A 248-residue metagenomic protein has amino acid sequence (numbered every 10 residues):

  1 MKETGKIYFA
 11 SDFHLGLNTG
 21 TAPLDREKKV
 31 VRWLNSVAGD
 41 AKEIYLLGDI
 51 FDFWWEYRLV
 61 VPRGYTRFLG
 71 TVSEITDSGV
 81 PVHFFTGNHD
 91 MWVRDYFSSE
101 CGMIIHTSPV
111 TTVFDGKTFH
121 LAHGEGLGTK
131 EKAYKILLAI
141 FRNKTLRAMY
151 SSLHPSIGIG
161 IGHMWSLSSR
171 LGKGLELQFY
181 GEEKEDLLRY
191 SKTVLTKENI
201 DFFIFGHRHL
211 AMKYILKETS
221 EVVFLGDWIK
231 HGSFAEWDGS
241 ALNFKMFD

Functional and structural regions predicted by a protein language model:
K2-K6, A10, L15-F114: Core catalytic region of metal-dependent phosphoesterases/phosphodiesterases, especially metallo-beta-lactamase-like
G5, K117, S220: Nucleotide donor/acceptor-binding cores
S11-H14, D49-I50, N88-H89, G124-E125 (+3 more regions): Active-site metal-binding loops of divalent metal-dependent hydrolases
D52-I75, R170-I200: N-terminal short leaders/motifs
I104-T107, H120, E125, E131-L137 (+2 more regions): Conserved beta-sheet core of the metallophosphoesterase superfamily
F114-D115, W237: Structural motif
G124-D186: Active-site-proximal loop/helix segment associated with metal-binding centers of metalloenzymes
